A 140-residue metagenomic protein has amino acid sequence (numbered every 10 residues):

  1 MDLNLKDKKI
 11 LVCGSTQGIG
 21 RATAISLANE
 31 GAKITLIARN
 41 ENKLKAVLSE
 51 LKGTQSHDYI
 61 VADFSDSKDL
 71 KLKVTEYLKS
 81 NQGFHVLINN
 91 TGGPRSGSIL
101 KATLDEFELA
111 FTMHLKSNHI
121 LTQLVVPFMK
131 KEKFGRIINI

Functional and structural regions predicted by a protein language model:
M1-K9: Flexible N-terminal pre-Rossmann segment of NAD(P)-dependent oxidoreductases
T16-G18: Conserved glycine-rich cofactor-binding loop
A32-A46: Conserved glycine-rich Rossmann-like NAD(P)H-binding loop of the short-chain dehydrogenase/reductase
G53-S67: Rossmann-fold cofactor-recognition segment
N90-R95: Conserved NAD(P)H cofactor-binding loop of Rossmann-fold oxidoreductase domains
S98-I99, T103-F111: Substrate-binding pocket helix/loop in short-chain dehydrogenase/reductase
T122-Q123: A short, exposed helix-loop element centered on a Lys and neighboring polar residues
